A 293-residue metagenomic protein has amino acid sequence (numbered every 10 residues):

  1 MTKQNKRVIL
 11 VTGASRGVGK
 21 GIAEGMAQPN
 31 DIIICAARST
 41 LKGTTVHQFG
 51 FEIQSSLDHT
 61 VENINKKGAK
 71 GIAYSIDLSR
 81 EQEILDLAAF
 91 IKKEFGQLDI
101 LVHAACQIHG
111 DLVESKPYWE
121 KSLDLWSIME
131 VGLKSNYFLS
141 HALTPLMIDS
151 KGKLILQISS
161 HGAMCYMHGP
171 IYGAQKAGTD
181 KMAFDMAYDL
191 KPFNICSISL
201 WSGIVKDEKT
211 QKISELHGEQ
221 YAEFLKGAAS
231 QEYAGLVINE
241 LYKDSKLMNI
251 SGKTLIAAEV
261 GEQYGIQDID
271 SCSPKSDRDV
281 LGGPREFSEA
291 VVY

Functional and structural regions predicted by a protein language model:
T2-G43: Canonical Rossmann dinucleotide-binding motif of NAD(H)/NADP(H)-dependent dehydrogenases/reductases, specifically
K6-R7, A69-K70, Q97-L98, L112 (+3 more regions): Active-site loop of short-chain dehydrogenase/reductase
Q28, D185-I195, S245-M248: Active-site-adjacent segment of SDR/Rossmann-fold oxidoreductases
F51-S55, S75-L87: The beta1-alpha1 cofactor-binding region of Rossmann-like NAD(H)/NADP(H)-dependent oxidoreductases
Q107-D111, W119-D124, I128, I148 (+3 more regions): Catalytic loop of short-chain dehydrogenase/reductase
S140-H141, F184: A short, exposed helix-loop element centered on a Lys and neighboring polar residues
S199, L216-Y293: C-terminal helical subdomain
